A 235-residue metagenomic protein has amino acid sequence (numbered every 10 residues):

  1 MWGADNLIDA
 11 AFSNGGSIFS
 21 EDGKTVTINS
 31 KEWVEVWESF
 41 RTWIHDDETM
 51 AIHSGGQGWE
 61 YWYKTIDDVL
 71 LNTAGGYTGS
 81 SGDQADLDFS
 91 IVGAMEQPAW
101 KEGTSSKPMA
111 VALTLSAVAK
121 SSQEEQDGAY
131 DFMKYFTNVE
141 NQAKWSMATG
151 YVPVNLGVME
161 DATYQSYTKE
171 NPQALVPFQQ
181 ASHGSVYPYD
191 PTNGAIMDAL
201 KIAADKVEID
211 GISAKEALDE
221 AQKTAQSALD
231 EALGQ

Functional and structural regions predicted by a protein language model:
M1-V26, E32-V34, E38, A74: Extracytoplasmic/periplasmic solute-binding protein
T25-Q57: Glycine-centered hinge/linker elements that transmit conformational signals in sensory and ligand-binding systems
H45-D46, L87-V152: Extracytoplasmic/periplasmic substrate-recognition and gating elements
H53-D67: Short helix-initiation/N-cap motifs at beta->coil->alpha
V69-G79: Alpha-to-beta junction loops
T78-Q84, V111-L113, F178: Beta->alpha turn/N-cap motifs
M147-A195, A199, K206: Long, aromatic- and glycine/proline-rich binding clefts that accommodate carbohydrate-like moieties
A181-Q235: Conserved C-terminal helix/tail region of periplasmic/extracytoplasmic solute-binding proteins
